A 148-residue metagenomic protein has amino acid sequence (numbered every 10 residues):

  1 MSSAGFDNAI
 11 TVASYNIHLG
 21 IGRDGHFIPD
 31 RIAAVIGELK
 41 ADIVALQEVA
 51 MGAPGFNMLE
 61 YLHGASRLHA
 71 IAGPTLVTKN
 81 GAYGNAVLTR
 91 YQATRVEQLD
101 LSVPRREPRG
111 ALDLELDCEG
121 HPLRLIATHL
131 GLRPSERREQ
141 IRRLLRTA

Functional and structural regions predicted by a protein language model:
M1-A65, T78-G81, I141-R143: N-terminal, active-site-proximal structural segment of metallo-dependent hydrolase catalytic domains
A9-I21, E97, D113, P122-G131: Active-site-proximal beta-strand elements of phosphoester/diester hydrolases
D24-G25, I43, Q47-P122: Structured beta-strand-rich core segments of catalytic domains in phosphoester-bond hydrolases
D113-D117, P122-I126, R138-A148: His/acidic metal-ligating clusters that form di-metal
P134-E136: Short acidic/glycine-rich loop or secondary-structure boundary segments that cap or lie
